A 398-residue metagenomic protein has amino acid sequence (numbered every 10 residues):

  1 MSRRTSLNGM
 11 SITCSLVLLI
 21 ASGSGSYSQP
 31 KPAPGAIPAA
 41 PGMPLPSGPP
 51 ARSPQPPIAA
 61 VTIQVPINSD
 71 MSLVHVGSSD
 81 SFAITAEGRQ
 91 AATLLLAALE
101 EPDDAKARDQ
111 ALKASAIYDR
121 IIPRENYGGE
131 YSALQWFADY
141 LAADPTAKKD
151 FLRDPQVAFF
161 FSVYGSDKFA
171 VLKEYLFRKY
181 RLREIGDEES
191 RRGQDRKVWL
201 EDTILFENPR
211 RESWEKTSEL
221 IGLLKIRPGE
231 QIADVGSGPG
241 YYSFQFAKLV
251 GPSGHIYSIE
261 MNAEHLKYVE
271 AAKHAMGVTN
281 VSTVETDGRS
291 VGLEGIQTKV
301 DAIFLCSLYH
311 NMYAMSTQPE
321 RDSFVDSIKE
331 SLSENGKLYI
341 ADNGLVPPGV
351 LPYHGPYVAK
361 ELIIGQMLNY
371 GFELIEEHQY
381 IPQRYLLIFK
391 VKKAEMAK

Functional and structural regions predicted by a protein language model:
P66, D70-E189: N-terminal auxiliary segments of SAM/dcSAM-dependent transferases
E212-E230: Conserved alpha-helix/loop element of class I SAM-dependent methyltransferases that forms part of the SAM/SAH-binding
G229-G238: Conserved class I S-adenosyl-L-methionine
K248, E320-E334: A short glycine-rich, Lys/Arg-flanked "PGG" loop and its adjoining helix->strand segment in the class I
L293-I303: A short acidic, Gly/Pro-enriched loop at the edge of an enzyme's catalytic core that lines a small-molecule cofactor
D301-Q318: A short SAM/SAH-binding and catalytic strip from SAM-dependent methyltransferases
N335-D342: Conserved beta-strand signature within the Rossmann-like core of class I S-adenosyl-L-methionine
